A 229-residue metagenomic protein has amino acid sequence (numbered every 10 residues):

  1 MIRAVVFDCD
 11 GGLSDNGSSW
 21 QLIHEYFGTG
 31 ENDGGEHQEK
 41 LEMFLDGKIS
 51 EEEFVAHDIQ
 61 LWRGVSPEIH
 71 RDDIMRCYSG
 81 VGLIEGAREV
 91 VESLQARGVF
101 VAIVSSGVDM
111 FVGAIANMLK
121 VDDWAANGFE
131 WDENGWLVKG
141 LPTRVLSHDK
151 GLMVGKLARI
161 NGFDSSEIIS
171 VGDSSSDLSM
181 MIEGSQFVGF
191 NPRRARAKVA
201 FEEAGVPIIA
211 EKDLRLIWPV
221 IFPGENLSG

Functional and structural regions predicted by a protein language model:
M1-E52, A56, Q60: Active-site neighborhood of HAD-like aspartate-dependent phosphohydrolases
L22, G86, M110-A114, S179-M180: Phosphate- and divalent-cation-binding pockets in alpha/beta enzyme and binding domains that engage nucleotide-derived
F54-G86: Metal-dependent phosphoesterase signature
M75-I103, G107-D109: Short, acidic loop-to-helix structural element flanking the phosphoryl-transfer center in phosphate-processing enzymes
Q95-F100, G107-L137: Substrate-recognition/cap helix-loop segment adjacent to the acidic, metal-dependent catalytic center of Asp-based
S105-S106, E167-A210: Acidic, Mg2+-coordinating phosphoryl-transfer loop and its flanking beta/alpha structural elements, shared across
A126-D132, N191-R196, K212-L216: Short, acidic/turn-prone active-site loops that include or flank metal/cofactor- and phosphate-binding residues
H148-M180: Conserved Lys-Pro-Asp/Glu-containing loop-to-beta segment of HAD-superfamily phosphomonoesterases, centered on
